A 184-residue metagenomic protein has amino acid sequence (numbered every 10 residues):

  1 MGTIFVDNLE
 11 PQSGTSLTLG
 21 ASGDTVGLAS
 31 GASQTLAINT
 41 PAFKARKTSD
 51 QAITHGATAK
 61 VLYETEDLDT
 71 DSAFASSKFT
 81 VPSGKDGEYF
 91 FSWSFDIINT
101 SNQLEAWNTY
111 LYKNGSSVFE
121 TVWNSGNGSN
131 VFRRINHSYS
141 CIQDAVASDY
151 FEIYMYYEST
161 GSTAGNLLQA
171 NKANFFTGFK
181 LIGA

Functional and structural regions predicted by a protein language model:
G2, D7, T15-L17, D24 (+1 more regions): The right-handed parallel beta-helix/beta-solenoid scaffold, focusing on the short coil/turn and N-cap positions
T3, P11-S13, A73-A75, E105 (+1 more regions): Residues that act as N-cap/strand-start positions at coil-to-secondary-structure junctions
S22, L28-Q103, S116-S117, T121-G128 (+1 more regions): Terminal (often C-terminal
G87-I97, I135-Y139, D149-Y157: Extracellular beta-strand-rich recognition modules
E105-W107, D149: Short beta-strand/loop motifs in extracellular/secreted proteins, especially within beta-sandwich accessory domains
Y110-V146: Glycine-rich strand-loop-strand elements at beta-sheet edges
